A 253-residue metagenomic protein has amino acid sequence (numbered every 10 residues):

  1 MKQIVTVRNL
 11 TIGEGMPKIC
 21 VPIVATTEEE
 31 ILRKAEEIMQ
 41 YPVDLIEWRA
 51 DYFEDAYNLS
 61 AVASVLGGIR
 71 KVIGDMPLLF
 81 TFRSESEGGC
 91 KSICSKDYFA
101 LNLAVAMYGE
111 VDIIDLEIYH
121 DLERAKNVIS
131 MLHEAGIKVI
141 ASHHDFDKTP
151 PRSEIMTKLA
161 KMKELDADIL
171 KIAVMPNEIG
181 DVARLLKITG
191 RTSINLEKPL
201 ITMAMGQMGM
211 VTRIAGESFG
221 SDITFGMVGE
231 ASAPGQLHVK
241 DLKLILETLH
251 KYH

Functional and structural regions predicted by a protein language model:
M1-Q3, L10, E14, I69 (+4 more regions): Residue-level signal for the start and early helices of compact helical domains
K2-V5, G15-E134, H144-T149: Active-site beta->alpha loop and helix N-cap motifs at the rims of alpha/beta catalytic domains
I4-V7, T11, I19, K158 (+1 more regions): N-proximal short alpha-helices
L10-G15, V72, A106, K163-E164 (+2 more regions): Solvent-exposed alpha-helices and their adjacent loops that cap or buttress functional pockets in soluble metabolic
I113, I118-H253: Catalytic alpha/beta core domains of metabolic enzymes, predominantly
